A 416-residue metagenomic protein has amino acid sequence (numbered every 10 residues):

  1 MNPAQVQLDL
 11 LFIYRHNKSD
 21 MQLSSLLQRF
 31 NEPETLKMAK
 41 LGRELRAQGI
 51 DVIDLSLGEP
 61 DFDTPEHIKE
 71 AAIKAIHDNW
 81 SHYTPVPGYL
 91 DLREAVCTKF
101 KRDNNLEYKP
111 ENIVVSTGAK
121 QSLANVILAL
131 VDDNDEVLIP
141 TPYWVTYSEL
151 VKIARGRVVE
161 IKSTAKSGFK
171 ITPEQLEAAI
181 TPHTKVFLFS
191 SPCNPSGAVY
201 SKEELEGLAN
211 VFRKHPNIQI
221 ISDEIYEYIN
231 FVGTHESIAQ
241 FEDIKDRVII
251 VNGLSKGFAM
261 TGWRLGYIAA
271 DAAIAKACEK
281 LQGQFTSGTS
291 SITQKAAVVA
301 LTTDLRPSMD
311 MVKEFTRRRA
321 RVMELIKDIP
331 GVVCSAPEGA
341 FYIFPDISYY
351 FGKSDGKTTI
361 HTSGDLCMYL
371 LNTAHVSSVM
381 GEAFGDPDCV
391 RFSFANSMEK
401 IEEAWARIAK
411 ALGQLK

Functional and structural regions predicted by a protein language model:
M1, Q5-F12: N-terminal amphipathic/hydrophobic targeting modules at extreme N-termini, encompassing cleavable Sec/SRP-type signal
I13-L23, L27, N31-P33, M38-L41 (+4 more regions): PLP-dependent class I/II
S56-E59, K74-L92: A glycine-/small-polar-enriched, mobile loop at the entrance of the PLP active site in fold-type I
Y83-S116: Conserved N-terminal alpha-helix of the aminotransferase class I/II PLP-enzyme fold
